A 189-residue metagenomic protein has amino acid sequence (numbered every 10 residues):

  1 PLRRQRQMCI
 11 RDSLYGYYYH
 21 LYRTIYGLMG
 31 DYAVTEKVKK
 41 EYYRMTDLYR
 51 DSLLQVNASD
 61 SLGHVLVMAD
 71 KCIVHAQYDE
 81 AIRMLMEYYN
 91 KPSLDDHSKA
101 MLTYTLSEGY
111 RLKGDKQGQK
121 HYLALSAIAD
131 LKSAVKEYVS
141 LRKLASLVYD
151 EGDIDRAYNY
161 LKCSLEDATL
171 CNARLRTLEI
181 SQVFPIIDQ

Functional and structural regions predicted by a protein language model:
P1-I10: Single conserved hydrophobic/aromatic residue that forms the stacking wall/gate of nucleotide- or nucleobase-binding
D12-S13, T35-T46, V74-H75, D79 (+2 more regions): Hydrophobic positions within repeat-based interaction scaffolds
S13-V34, S59-D70, S98-T105, Y138-S146: Amphipathic alpha-helical repeat scaffolds of TPR domains
T46-V67, V74: Alpha-solenoid helical repeat scaffolds
L53-S59, E87-D96, A127-A134, S164-C171: Solenoid-like repeat scaffolds
A81-D130: Eukaryotic tandem repeat interaction scaffolds
